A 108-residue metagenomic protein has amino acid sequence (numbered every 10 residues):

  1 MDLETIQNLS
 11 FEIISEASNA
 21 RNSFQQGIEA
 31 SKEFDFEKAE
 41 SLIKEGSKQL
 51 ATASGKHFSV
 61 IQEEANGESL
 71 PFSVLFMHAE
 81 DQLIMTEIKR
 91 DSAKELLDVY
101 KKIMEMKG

Functional and structural regions predicted by a protein language model:
M1-G108: Terminal alpha-helical segments
